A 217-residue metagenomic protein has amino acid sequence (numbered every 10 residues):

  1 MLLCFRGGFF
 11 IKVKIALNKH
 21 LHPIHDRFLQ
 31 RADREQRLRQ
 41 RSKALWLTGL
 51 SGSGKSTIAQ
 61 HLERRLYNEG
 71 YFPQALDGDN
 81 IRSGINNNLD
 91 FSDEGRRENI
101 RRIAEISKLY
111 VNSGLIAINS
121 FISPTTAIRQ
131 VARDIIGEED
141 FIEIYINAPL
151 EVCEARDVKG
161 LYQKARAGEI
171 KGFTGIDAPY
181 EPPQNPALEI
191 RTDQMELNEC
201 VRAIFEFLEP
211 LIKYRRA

Functional and structural regions predicted by a protein language model:
F10-A44: Extreme N-terminal, non-catalytic leader segments that precede Walker-type/kinase nucleotide-binding cores
L47: Hydrophobic anchor at the beta1->P-loop junction of P-loop NTPases
S51: The conserved Walker
K55: Conserved lysine of the Walker
Q60-K108: Conserved substrate/cofactor phosphate-moiety recognition/catalytic segment in nucleotide-dependent phosphotransferases
G84-F91, G95, S107-A165, G172: ATP-dependent NMP and nucleoside kinases share a basic, alpha-helical "lid"
N147-L150, A155-A203, L211-A217: Small-molecule kinase domains that catalyze NTP-dependent phosphoryl transfer to phosphate-bearing small molecules
